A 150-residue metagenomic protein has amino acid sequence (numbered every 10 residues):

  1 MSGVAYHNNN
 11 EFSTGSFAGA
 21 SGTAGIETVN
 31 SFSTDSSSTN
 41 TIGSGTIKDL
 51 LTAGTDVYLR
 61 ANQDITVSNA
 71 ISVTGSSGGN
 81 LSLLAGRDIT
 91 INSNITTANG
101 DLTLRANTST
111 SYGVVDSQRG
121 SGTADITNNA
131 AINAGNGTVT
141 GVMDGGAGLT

Functional and structural regions predicted by a protein language model:
M1-T150: Extracellular and secretory-pathway beta-repeat/beta-biased strand scaffolds
